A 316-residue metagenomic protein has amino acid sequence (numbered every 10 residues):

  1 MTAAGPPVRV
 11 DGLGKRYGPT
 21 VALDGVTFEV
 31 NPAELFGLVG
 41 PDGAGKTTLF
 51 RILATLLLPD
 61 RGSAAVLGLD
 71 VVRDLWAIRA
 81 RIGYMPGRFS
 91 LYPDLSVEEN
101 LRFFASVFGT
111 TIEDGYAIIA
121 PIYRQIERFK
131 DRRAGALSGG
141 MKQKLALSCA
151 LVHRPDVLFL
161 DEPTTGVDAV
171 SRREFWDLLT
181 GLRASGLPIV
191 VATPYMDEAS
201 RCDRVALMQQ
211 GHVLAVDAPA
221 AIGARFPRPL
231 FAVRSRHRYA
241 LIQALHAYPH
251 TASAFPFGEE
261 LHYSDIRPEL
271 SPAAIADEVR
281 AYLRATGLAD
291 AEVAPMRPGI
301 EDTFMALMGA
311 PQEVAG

Functional and structural regions predicted by a protein language model:
G62-D70, I78: Conserved ABC transporter NBD signature motif
R133-G140: Conserved ABC ATPase signature
L158-D161: Catalytic Walker B motif of ABC-type/P-loop ATPase nucleotide-binding domains
P227-A310: Short, charged/small-residue-rich alpha-helical element at the C-terminal edge of ABC transporter nucleotide-binding
